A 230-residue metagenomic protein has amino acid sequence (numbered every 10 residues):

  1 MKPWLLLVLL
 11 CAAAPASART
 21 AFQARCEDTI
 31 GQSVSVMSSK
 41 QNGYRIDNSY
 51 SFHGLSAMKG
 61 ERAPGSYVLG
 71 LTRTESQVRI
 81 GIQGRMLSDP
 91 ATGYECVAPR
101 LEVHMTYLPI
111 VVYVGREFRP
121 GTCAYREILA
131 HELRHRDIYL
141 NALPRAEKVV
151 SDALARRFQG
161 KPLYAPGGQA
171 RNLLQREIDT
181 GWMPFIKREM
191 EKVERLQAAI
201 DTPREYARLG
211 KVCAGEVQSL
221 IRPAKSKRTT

Functional and structural regions predicted by a protein language model:
K2-L7: Sec-dependent signal peptide recognition, specifically the positively charged N-region followed immediately by
A13-P15: N-terminal signal peptide c-region/cleavage motif recognized by signal peptidases
A18-C26: Cleaved targeting-peptide boundary
V34-M105, I110-R116, R156-T230: Metalloprotease/metallohydrolase-associated module, dominated by Zn2+-dependent proteases
T122-E127, R136: Active-site alpha-helix of zinc metalloproteases
L133-V150: Catalytic Zn2+-binding segment of zinc metalloproteases
K148, A155-R156: Family-specific functional microsites
